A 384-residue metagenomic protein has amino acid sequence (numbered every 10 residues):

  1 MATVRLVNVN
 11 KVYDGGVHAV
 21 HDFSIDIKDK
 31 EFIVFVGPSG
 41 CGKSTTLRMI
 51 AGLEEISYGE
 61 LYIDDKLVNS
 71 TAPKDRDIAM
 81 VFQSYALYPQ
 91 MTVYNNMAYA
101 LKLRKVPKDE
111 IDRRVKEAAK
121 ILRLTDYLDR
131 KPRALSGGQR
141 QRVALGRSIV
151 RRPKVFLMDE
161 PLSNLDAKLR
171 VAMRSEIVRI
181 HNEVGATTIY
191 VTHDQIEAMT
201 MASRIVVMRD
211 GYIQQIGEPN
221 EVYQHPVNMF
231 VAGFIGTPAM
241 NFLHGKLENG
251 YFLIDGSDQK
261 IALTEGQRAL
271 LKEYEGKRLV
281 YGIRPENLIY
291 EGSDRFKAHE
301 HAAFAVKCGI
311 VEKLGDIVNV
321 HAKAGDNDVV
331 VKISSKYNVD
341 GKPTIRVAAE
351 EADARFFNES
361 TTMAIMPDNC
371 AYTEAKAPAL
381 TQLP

Functional and structural regions predicted by a protein language model:
R5, D26, Y62, K246 (+1 more regions): ABC ATPase nucleotide-binding domain
V36-P38: The feature captures the beta-strand-to-loop junction immediately N-terminal to the Walker
A51: Helix-to-loop junction immediately C-terminal to a conserved catalytic motif
S57-E60, E110, D210, A354: Conserved coupling/switch loops of ABC nucleotide-binding domains, chiefly the family-specific signature
G59-L67: Conserved ABC transporter NBD signature motif
P73-F230, F234: ABC ATPase nucleotide-binding domains
N249-P384: Non-catalytic connector elements of ABC transporters
